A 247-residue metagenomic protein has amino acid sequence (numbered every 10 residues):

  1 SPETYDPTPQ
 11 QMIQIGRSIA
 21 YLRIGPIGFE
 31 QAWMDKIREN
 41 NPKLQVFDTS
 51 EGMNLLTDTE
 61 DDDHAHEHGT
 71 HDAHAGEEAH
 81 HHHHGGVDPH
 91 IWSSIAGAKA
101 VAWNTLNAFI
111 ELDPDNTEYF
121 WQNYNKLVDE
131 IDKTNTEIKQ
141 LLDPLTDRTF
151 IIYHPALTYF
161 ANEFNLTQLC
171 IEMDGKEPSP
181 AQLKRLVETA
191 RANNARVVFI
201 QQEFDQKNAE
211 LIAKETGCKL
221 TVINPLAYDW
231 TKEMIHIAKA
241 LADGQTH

Functional and structural regions predicted by a protein language model:
S1-H247: Extracytoplasmic metal-acquisition and chelation regions
